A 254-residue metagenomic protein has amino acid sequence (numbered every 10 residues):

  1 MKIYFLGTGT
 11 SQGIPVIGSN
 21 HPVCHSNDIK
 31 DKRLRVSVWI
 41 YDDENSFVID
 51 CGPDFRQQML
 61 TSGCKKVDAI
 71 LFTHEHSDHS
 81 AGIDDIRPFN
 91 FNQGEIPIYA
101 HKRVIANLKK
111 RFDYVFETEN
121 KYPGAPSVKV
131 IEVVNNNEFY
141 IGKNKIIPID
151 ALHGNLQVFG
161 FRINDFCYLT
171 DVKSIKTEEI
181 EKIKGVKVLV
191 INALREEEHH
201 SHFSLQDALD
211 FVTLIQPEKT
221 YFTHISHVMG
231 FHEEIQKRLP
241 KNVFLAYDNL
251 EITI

Functional and structural regions predicted by a protein language model:
M1-L169, E178, E234-I254: Binuclear metal-dependent hydrolase catalytic cores
S174-I254: Cap/insert and terminal regions of metallo-dependent hydrolase folds
